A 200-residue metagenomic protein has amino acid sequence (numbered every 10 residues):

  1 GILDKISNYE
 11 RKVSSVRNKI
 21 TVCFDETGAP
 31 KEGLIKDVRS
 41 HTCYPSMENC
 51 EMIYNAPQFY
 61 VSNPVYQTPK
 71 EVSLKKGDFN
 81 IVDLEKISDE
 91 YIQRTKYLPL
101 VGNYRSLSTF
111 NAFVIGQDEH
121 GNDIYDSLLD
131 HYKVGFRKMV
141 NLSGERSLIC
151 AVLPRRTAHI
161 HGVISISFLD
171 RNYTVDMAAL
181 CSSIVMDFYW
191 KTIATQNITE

Functional and structural regions predicted by a protein language model:
G1-E200: Polybasic, glycine- and aromatic-enriched phosphate-binding surface used to engage nucleic acids
